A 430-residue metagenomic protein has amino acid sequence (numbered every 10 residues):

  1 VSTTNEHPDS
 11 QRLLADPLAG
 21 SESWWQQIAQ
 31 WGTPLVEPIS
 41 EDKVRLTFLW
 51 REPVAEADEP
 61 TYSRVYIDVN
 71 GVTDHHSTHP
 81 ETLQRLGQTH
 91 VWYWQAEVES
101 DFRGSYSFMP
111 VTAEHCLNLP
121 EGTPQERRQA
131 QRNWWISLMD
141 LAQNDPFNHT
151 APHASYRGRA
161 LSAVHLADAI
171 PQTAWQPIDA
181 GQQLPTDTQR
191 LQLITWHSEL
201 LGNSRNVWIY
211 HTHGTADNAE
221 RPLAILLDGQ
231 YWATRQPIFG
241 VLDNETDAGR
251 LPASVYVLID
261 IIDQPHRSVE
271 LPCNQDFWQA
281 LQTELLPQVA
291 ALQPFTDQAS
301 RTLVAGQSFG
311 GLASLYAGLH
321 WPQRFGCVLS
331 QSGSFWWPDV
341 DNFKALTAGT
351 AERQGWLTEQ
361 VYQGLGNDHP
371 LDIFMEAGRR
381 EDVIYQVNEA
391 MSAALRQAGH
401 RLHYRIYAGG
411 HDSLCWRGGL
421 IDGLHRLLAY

Functional and structural regions predicted by a protein language model:
S2-T82, L86-Y430: Non-catalytic cap/lid and distal C-terminal segments of serine-dependent acyl enzymes
